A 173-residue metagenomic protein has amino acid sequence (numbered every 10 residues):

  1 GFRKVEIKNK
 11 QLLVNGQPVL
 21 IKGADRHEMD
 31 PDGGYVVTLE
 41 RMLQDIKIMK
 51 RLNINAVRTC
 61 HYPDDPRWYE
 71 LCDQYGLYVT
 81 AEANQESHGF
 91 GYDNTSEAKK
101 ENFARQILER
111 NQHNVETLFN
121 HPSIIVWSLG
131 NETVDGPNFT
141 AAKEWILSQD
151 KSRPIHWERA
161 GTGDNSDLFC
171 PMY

Functional and structural regions predicted by a protein language model:
G1-M49, E70: N-terminal carbohydrate-binding accessory modules
I46-M49, A56-Y173: Substrate-binding/catalytic cleft of secreted carbohydrate-active enzymes, primarily glycoside hydrolases
